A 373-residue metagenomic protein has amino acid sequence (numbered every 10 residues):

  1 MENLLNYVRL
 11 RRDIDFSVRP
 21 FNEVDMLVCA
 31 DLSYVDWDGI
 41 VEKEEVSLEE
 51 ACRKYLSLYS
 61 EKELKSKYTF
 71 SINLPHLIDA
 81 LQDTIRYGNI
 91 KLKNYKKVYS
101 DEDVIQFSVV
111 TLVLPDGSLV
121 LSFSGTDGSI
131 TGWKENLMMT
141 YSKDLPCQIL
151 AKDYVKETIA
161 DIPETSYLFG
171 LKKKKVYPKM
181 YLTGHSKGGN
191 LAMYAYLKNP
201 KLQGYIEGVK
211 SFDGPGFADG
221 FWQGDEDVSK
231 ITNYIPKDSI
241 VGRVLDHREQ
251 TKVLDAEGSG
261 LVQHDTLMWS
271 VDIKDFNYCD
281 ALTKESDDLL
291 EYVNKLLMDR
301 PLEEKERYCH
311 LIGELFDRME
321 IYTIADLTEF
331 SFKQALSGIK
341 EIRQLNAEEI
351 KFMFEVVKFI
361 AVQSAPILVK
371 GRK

Functional and structural regions predicted by a protein language model:
M1-F21, C29, Y34-I40, E50-R86 (+3 more regions): Alpha/beta hydrolase fold serine-hydrolase catalytic domain that processes acyl esters and thioesters
K43-E44: Charged, often low-complexity linker/regulatory segments
L92: Active-site-adjacent helix-turn-beta-strand microarchitecture at beta-sheet edges that either contains or buttresses
T183-G188, A192: Gly/Ala-rich beta-loop-alpha elbow adjacent to hydrolase catalytic centers
A192-P200: Short glycine-enriched nucleophile-adjacent loop and the immediately C-terminal alpha-helix near the catalytic center
